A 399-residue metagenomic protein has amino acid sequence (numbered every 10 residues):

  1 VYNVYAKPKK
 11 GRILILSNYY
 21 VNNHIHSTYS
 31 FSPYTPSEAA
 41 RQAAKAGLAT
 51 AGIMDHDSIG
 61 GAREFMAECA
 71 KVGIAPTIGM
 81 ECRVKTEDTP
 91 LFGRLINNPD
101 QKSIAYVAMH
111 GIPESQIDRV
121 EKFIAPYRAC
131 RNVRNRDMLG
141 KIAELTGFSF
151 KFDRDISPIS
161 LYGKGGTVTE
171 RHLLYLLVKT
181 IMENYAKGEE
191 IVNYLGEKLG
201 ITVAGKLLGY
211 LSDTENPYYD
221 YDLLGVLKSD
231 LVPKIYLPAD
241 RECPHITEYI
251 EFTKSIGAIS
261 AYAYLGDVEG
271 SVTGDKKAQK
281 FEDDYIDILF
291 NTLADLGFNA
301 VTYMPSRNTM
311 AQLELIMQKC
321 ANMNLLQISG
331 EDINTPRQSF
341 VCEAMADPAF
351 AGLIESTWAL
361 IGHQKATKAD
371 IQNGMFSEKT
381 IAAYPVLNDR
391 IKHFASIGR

Functional and structural regions predicted by a protein language model:
V1-S103, L223-F252, I256-Q338, G352-A369 (+2 more regions): An N-terminally biased module of ancient metal coordination in phosphate/nucleic-acid-related enzymes
S27, T35, D137, K151-S157 (+7 more regions): Secondary-structure junction/capping motif
A75-V133, D137, K141-E144: Alpha-helix N-cap/helix-start capping residues at coil-to-helix junctions, especially the first residue of tandem
Q116-V203: Non-catalytic, alpha-helical, charged scaffold/linker segments that couple or flank catalytic or architectural cores
V120-A125, L139, A143, L174-K179 (+8 more regions): Generic detector of well-ordered alpha-helical segments enriched in charged/polar residues, highlighting helical
L195-I235: Long, low-complexity, polar/charged, intrinsically disordered or flexibly structured peripheral segments
Q338-S339, M345-A346: Outer-membrane beta-barrel translocator/channel fold
A349: Short acidic-hydrophobic sequence patches enriched in Asp/Glu that either
